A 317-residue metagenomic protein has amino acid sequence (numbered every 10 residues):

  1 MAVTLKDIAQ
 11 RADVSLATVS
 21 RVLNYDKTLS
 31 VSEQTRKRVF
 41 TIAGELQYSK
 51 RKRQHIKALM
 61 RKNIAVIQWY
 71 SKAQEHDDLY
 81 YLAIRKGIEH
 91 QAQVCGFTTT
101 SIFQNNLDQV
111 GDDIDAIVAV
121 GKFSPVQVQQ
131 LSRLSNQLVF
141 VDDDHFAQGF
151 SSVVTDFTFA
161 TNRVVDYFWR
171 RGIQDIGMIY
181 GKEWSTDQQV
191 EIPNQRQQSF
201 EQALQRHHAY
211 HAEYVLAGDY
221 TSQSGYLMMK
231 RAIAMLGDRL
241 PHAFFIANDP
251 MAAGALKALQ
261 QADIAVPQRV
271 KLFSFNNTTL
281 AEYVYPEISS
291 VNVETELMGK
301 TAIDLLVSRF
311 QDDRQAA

Functional and structural regions predicted by a protein language model:
M1-M60: N-terminal helix-turn-helix DNA-binding module of bacterial transcription factors
V3, L59-R170, A232-A234, P250: Alpha-helical recognition/docking segments in bacterial nutrient-uptake and carbohydrate-utilization systems
S20, K57-E75, D175-S185: Short beta-strand segments enriched in small/hydrophobic residues
A43, A92, F200, L204 (+3 more regions): Conserved hydrophobic residues forming the short capping helix/wall of the S-adenosyl-L-methionine
K72-D78, F103-N105, V153-R163, I179-K230 (+3 more regions): Hinge/beta->alpha junction and helix N-cap segments in small-molecule ligand-binding domains
D113-V120, G177-Y180, V215, G237-N248 (+1 more regions): Periplasmic-binding protein-like
A234-A317: Flexible loop/turn connectors
